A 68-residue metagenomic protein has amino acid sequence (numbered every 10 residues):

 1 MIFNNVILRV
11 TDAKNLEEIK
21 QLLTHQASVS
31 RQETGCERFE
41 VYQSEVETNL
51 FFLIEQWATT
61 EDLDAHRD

Functional and structural regions predicted by a protein language model:
M1-R38, S44-F51, A58-D68: Short S/T/G/P-rich N-terminal loop/turn motif that feeds into the first structured element of a domain
